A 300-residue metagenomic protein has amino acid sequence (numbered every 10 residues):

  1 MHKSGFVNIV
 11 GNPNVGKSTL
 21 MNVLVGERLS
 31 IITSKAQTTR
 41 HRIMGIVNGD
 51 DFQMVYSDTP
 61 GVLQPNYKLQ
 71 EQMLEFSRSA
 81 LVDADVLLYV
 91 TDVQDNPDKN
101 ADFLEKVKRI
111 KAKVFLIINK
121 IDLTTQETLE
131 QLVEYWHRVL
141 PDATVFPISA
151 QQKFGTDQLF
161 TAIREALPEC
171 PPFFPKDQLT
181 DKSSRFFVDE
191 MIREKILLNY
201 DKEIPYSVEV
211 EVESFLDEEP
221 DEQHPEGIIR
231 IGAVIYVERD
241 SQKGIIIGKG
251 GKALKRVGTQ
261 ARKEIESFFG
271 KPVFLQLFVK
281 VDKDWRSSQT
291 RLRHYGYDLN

Functional and structural regions predicted by a protein language model:
M1-L81: Conserved G1/Walker A P-loop phosphate-binding module
G16, G155, A253: Conserved glycine(s) of the Walker
S30-I32, K99, P171-P175, L197-V210: Active-site phosphate-binding and catalytic loops of NTP-dependent enzymes
T39, V62-Q64, N96-P97, T124-T125 (+1 more regions): Catalytic P-loop NTPase motifs of RecA-like helicase/translocase cores
D51, Q72-A143, P220-H224: Conserved C-terminal guanine-recognition region of P-loop GTPase G domains, centered on the G4
D58, N119, S149: Active-site glycine-centered loops adjacent to acidic/histidine catalytic or metal-binding residues that shape
K113, D122-T180, S184: Canonical P-loop GTPase G-domain recognition
S184-N300: P-loop NTP-binding site
